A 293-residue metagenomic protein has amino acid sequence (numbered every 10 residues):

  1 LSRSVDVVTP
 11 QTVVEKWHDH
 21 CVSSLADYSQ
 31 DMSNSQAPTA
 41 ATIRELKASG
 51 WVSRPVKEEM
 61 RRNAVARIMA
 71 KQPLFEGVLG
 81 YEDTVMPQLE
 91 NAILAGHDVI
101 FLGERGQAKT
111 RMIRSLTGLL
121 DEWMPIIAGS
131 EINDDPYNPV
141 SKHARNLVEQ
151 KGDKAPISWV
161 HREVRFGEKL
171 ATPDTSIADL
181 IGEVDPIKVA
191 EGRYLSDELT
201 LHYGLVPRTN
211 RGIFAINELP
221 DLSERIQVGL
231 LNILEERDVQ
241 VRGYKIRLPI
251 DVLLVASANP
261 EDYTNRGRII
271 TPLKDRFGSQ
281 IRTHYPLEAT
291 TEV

Functional and structural regions predicted by a protein language model:
L1-S2, T84: Residues at the start of alpha-helices and the adjacent loop-to-helix junctions
S2, D6-E15, H20: Short, intrinsically disordered low-complexity segments enriched in Ser/Thr with adjacent Pro
S2-S4, S23-S24, S29, S33: Serine residues within intrinsically disordered or low-complexity segments
S33-E288: Conserved ASCE/P-loop NTPase catalytic core
